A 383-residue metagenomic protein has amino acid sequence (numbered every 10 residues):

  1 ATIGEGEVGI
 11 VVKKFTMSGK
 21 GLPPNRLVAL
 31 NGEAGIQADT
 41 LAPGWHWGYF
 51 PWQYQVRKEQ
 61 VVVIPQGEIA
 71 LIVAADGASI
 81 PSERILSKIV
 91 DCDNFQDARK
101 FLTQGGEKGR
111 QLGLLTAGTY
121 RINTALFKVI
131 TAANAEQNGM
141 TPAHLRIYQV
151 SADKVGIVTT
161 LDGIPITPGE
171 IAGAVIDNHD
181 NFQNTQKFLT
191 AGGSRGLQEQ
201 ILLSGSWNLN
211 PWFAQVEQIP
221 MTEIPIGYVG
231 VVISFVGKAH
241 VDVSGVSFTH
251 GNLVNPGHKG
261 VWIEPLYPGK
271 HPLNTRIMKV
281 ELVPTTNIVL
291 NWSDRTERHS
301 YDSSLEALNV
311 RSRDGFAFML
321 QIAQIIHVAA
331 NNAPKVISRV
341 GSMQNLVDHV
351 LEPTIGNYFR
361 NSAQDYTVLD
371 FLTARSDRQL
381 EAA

Functional and structural regions predicted by a protein language model:
A1-A383: N-terminal hydrophobic membrane-entry segments
